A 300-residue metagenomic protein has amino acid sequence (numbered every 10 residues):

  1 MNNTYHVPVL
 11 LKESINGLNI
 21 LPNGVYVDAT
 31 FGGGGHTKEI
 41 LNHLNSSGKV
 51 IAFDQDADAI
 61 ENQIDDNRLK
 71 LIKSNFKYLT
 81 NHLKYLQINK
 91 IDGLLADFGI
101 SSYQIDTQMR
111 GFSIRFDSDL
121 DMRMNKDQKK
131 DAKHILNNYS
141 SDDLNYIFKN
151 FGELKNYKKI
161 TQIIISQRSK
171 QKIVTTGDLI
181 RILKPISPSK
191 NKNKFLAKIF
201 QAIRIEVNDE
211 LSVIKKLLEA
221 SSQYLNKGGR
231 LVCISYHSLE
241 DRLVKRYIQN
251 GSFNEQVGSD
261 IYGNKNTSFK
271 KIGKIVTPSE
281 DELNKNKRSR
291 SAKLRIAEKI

Functional and structural regions predicted by a protein language model:
M1-I300: S-adenosyl-L-methionine-dependent methyltransferase catalytic core, i.e., the SAM/SAH-binding region
